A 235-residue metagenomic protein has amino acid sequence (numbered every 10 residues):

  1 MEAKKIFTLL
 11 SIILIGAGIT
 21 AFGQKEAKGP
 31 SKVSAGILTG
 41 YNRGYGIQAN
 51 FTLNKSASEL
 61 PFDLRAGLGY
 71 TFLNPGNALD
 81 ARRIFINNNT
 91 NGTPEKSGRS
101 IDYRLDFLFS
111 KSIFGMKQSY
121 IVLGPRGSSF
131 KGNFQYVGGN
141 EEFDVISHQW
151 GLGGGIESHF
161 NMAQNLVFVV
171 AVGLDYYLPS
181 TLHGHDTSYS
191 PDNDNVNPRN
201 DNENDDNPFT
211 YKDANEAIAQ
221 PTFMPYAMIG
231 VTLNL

Functional and structural regions predicted by a protein language model:
M1-P30, L235: Cleavable N-terminal export/targeting peptides
Q24-L38, G69-S97, G132-D144, T181-M224: Primarily recognizes Gram-negative and organellar outer-membrane beta-barrels
K28-A49, L53, L60-Y70: Transmembrane beta-strand segments that form the barrel wall of outer-membrane beta-barrel proteins
P30, N42-G46, G98-D102, S147-G151 (+1 more regions): Membrane-spanning beta-strands of outer-membrane beta-barrel proteins
L53-G155, F160-L166, L233-L235: Gram-negative (and chloroplast) outer-membrane scaffold detector with strong preference for beta-barrel transmembrane
N165-V169, H183-D186: Short conserved catalytic/interaction loops centered on acidic-Pro-aromatic/His motifs
V170-D175: Internal, hydrophobic beta-strand segments that form the core of beta-sheet-rich folds
P221-L235: Outer-membrane beta-barrel "beta-signal"
